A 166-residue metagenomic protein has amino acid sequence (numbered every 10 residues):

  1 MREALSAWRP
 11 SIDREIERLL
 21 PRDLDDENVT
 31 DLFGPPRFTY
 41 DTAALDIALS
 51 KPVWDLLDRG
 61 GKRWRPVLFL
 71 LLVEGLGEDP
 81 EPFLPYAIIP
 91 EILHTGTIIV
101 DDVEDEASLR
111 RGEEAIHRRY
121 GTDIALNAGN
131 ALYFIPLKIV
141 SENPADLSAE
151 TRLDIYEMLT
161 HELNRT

Functional and structural regions predicted by a protein language model:
M1-L93, I99, V103-R118: Conserved N-terminal diphosphate/IPP-binding helix and adjacent helical/loop segment of trans-prenyltransferase domains
S11, L32-T39, A43, D58-K62 (+2 more regions): All-alpha helical catalytic cores of prenyl diphosphate-utilizing isoprenoid enzymes
W54, F69-L70, F134-L137, Y156: Predominant activation on well-ordered alpha-helical scaffold segments within soluble catalytic domains
L70, P85, H94-T95, N127 (+2 more regions): A broad detector of short, well-ordered amphipathic alpha-helices that serve as recognition/interaction surfaces
L76-E78, N143-D146: Short helix-capping/linker segments at secondary-structure and domain boundaries
R110-Y133: Divalent-cation-assisted or electrostatically stabilized phosphate/pyrophosphate-binding catalytic cores
L132-A145: Histidine- and acidic-residue-rich, metal-dependent catalytic cores
